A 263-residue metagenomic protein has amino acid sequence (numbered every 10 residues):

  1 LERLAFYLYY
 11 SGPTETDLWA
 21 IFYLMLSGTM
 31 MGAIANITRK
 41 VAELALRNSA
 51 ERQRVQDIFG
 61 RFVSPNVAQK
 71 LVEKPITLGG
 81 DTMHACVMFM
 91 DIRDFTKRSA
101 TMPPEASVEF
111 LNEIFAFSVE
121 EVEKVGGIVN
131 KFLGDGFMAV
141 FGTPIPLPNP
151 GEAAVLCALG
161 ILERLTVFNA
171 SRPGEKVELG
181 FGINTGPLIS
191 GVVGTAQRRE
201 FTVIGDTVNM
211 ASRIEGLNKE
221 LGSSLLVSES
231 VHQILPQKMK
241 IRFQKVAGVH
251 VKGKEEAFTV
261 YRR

Functional and structural regions predicted by a protein language model:
L1-T16: Hydrophobic transmembrane alpha-helices
T16-M25: Alpha-helical transmembrane segments of polytopic membrane proteins
L24-M83, I241: Regulatory cytosolic signal-relay segments
K74-L156: Catalytic NTP-binding/metal-coordinating core of nucleotidyl cyclase/transferase enzymes
N112-G127, T143-F181, D206-L217, K240-R242: Alpha-helical scaffold within the catalytic cores of cyclic-nucleotide enzymes
L133-G134, S171-G182, S223-E229: Acidic/histidine metal-binding catalytic segments
V140-P150, F181-F201, L217-L221: Catalytic strand-loop-helix junctions within cyclic-nucleotide turnover domains
L188, L217-R263: Cytosolic regulatory/linker segments at or just downstream of nucleotide-handling modules in signal-transduction
